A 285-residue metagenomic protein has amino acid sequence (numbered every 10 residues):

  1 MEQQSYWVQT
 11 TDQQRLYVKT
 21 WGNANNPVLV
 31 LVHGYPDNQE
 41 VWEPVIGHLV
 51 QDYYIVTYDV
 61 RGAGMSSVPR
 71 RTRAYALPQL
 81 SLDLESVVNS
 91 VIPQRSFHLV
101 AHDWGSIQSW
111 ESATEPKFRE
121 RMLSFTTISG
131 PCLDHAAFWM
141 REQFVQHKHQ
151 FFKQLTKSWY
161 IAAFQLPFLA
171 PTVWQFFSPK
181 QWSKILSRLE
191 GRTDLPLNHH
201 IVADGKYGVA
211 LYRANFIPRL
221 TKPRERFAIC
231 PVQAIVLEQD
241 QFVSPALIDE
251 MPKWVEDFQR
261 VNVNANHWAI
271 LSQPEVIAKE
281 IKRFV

Functional and structural regions predicted by a protein language model:
M1-R15: N-terminal cap/lid segment of alpha/beta-hydrolase-fold proteins
Q14-L16, V41, V56, A63-V100 (+1 more regions): Flexible "cap/lid" subdomain of the alpha/beta-hydrolase fold that forms the substrate-access gate
K19-M65: Conserved HGGG/HGGXW glycine-rich cap/lid loop of the alpha/beta-hydrolase fold
V30-G34, H102, V236: The conserved beta1-alpha1 loop
V45, S112, L247, E280-F284: Hydrophobic residues on the short alpha-helix immediately C-terminal to a glycine-rich phosphate/catalytic loop
D59, N262-N264: Residue-level recognition of beta-strand->loop/alpha-helix junctions
L84, V88, I277, I281 (+1 more regions): Hydrophobic "lid"/C-terminal helical patch of Rossmann-like NAD(P)-dependent dehydrogenase/epimerase domains
A265-A278: Catalytic histidine-centered segment of alpha/beta-hydrolase-like enzymes
